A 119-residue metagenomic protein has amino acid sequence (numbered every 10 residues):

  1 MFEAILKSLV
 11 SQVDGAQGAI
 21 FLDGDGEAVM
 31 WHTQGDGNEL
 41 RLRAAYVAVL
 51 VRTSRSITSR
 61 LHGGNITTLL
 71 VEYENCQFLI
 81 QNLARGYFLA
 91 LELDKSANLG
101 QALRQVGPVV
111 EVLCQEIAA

Functional and structural regions predicted by a protein language model:
M1-G18, G24-A119: Acidic, low-complexity cytosolic segments
